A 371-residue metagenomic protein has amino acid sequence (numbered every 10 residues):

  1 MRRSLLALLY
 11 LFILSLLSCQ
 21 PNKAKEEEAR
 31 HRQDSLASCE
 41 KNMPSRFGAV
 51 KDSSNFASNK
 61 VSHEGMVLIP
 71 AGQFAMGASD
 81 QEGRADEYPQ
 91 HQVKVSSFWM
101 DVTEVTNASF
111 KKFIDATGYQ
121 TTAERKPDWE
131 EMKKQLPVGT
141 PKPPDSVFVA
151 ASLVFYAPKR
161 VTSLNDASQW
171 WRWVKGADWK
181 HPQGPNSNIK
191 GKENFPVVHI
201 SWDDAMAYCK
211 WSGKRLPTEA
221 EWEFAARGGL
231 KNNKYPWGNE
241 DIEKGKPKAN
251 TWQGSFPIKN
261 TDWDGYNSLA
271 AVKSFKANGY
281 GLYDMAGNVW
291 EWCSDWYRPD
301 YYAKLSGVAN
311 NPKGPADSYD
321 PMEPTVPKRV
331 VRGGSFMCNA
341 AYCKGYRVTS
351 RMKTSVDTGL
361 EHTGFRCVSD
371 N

Functional and structural regions predicted by a protein language model:
M1-S4: Positively charged n-region of N-terminal signal peptides that target proteins for export
A7-L14: Sec-dependent N-terminal signal peptides
L17-S18: C-terminal motif of bacterial Sec signal peptides marking the signal peptidase cleavage site
K23-A37, N42-R46, L68-I69, A75 (+4 more regions): Functional-site microenvironments in short loops/helix caps that host divalent-cation chemistry
S38, S58-V67: GGW-centered surface loops in extracellular recognition modules
F98, F113-T122, S212: Short capping motifs at secondary-structure boundaries
V102, N107-I114, S201-A207, E223: Short, solvent-exposed alpha-helical surface patches in non-cytosolic proteins
E361-N371: Short, structured beta-strand segments at or near domain termini in extracellular proteins/domains
